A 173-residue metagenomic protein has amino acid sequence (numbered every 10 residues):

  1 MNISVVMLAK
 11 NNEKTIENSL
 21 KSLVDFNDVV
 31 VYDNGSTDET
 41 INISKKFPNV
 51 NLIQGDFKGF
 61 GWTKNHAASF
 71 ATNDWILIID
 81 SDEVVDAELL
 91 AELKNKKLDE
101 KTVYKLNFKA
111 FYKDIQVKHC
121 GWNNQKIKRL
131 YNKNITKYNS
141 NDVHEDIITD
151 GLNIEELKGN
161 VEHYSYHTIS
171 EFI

Functional and structural regions predicted by a protein language model:
N2-S4, D28: Cell-envelope/extracellular polymer assembly enzymes that use nucleotide-activated donors
M7-D25: Short, well-formed alpha-helical segments that are part of the catalytic scaffolds of diverse glycosyltransferases
K14-E17, D38-K46, E88-L89: Acidic helix N-cap motif at the loop->helix transition within catalytic regions of sugar-transfer enzymes
S22, D33-N42, D80: A conserved acidic beta->alpha catalytic loop
N34, G55-F57, A67, N73 (+2 more regions): Short acidic donor-binding/metal-coordinating loop in glycosyltransferase active sites
I41-F70: Conserved donor nucleotide-binding strand/loop of the catalytic core
W62-A68, W75, D86-I173: Catalytic-site signature of metal-activated, phosphate-bearing donor transferases, centered on the GT-A/GT-A-like
